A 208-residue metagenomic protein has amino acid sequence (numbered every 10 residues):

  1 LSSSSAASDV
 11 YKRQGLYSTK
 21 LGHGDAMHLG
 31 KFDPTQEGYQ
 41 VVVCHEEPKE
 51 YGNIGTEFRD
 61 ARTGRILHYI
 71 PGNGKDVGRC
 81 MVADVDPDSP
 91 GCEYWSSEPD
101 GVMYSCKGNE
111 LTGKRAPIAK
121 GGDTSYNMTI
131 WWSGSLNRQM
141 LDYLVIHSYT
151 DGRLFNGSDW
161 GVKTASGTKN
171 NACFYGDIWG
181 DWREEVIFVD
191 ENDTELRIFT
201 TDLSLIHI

Functional and structural regions predicted by a protein language model:
L1-Q14, H207: Single conserved hydrophobic/aromatic residue that forms the stacking wall/gate of nucleotide- or nucleobase-binding
S5-A6, D33-V42, D84-W95, T129-L141 (+1 more regions): Acidic, glycine-anchored loop motifs typical of Ca2+
K12-T19, R65-P71, N109-G122, D151-G167 (+2 more regions): Aromatic (tryptophan-biased) beta-strands that constitute blades/sheets of beta-rich domains
T19-L29, G72-V82, P117-W132, V162-F174: Repeat-based blade/solenoid architectures
K20-G22, E47-N53: Short, solvent-exposed loop/turn segments at conserved positions within beta-propeller repeat blades
E50-E57, D100-S105, V145-G152, T194-T200: Structural motif
A61-R62: Short loop/turn segments that connect beta-strands within beta-propeller blades
W179, E184-I206: Blade-level signature of beta-propeller repeat domains, shared across WD40, Kelch, NHL, RCC1 and BNR/Asp-box propellers
